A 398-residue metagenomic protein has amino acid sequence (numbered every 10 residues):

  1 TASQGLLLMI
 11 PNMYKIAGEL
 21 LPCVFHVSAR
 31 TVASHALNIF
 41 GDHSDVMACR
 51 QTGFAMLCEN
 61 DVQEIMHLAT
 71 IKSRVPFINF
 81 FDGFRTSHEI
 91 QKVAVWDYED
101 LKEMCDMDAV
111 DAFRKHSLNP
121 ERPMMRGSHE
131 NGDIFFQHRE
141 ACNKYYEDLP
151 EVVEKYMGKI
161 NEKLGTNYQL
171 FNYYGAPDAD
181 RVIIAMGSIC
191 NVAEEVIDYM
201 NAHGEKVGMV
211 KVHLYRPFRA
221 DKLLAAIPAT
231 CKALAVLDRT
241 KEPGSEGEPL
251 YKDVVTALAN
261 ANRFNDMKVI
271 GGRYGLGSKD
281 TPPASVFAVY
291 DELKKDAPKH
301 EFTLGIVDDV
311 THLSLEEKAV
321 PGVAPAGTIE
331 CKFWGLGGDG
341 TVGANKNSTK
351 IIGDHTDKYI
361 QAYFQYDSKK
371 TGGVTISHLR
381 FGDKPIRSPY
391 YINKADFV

Functional and structural regions predicted by a protein language model:
Q4-L57, F80, L101-K102: N-terminal alpha/beta PP-like core and its mobile active-site loop of ThDP/TPP-dependent enzymes
L8-M13, S34-F40, H67-L68, H88-V95 (+6 more regions): Short acidic, glycine/serine/threonine-rich loops at helix termini
H35-F54, A220-E242, F364-F397: A structural-propensity feature for long, helix-poor, extended segments
I39-G83, V95, M107-V110, T256-G275: Conserved thiamine diphosphate
F77-N172: Conformationally flexible catalytic loops at phosphate/diphosphate-handling active centers
G158-R181, S314-T328: Glycine-/acidic-rich phosphate or pyrophosphate-binding loops and their flanking alpha/beta elements
P177-D178, V182-H213, G327-K394: Anionic-ligand anchoring segments at beta-strand to alpha-helix junctions in alpha/beta enzyme folds, i.e., glycine
A233-A324: Peripheral docking tails and interdomain loops at the edges of cofactor- or intermediate-handling domains
